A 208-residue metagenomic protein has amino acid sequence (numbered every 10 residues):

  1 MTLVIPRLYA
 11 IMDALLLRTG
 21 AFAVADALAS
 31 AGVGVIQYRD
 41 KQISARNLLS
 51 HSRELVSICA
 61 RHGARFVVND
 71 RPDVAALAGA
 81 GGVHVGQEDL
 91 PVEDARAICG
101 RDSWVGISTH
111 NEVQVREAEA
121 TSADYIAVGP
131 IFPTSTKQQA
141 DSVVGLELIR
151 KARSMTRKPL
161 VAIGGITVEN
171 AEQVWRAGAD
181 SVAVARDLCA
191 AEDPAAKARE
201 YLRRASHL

Functional and structural regions predicted by a protein language model:
M1-L90, A97-D124, D141-V144, K151-L160 (+3 more regions): Conserved N-terminal beta1-alpha1 strand-loop-helix module at the mouth
K41, F132-T134: A short, flexible beta-alpha/helix-coil linker loop
G129-F132, K158: Hydrophobic alpha-helix-in-membranes signature
T136-Q138: Glycine/threonine-rich flexible loop motifs
